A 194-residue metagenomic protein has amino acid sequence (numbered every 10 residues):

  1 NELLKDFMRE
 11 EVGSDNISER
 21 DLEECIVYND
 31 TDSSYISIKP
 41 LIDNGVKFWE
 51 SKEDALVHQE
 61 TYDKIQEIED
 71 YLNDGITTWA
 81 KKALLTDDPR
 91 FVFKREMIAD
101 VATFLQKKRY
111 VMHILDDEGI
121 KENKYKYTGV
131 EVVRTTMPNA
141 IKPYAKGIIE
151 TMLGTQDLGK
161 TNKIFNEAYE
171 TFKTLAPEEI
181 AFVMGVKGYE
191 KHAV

Functional and structural regions predicted by a protein language model:
N1-N29, K39-V194: DNA-dependent DNA polymerase catalytic subunits
D32-I36: A generic structural motif
